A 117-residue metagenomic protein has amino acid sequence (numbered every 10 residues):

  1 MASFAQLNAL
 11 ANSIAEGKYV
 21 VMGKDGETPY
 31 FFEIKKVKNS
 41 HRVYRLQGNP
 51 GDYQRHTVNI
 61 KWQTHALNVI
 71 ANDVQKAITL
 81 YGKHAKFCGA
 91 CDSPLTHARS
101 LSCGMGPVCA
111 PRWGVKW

Functional and structural regions predicted by a protein language model:
A5-V69: N-terminal accessory interaction module
V69-L80: Short, intrinsically disordered linker segments that flank or connect zinc-binding domains
A77, L95-A98: Residues embedded in well-ordered secondary-structure elements
L80-K86, L101: Flanking scaffold residues of small Cys/His-coordinated metal-binding clusters
C88-C91: Short cysteine-rich clusters marking metal-coordination/redox-active sites
S93, P111, V115: Short Cys/His-rich local motifs and their 1-3 flanking residues in nucleic-acid-associated proteins and small
H97-L101, V115-K116: Short, non-ligating residues that shape and space the ligands of small metal-coordination modules and catalytic
L101-R112: Cysteine-rich micro-motifs
